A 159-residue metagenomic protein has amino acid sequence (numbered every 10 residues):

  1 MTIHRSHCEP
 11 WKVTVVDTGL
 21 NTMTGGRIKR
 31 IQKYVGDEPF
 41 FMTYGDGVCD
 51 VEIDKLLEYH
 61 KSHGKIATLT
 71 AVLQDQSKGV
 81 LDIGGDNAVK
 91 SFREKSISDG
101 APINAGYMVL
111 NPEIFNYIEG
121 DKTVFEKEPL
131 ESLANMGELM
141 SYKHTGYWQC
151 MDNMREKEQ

Functional and structural regions predicted by a protein language model:
M1-G85: Conserved beta-loop-beta/alpha segment of the NTase-like Rossmann-fold superfamily that binds/positions NTPs
P39-F41, V48, I53-K61, L73-Q76 (+1 more regions): Catalytic-core segments of class I nucleotidyltransferases/pyrophosphorylases that form NMP-activated intermediates
